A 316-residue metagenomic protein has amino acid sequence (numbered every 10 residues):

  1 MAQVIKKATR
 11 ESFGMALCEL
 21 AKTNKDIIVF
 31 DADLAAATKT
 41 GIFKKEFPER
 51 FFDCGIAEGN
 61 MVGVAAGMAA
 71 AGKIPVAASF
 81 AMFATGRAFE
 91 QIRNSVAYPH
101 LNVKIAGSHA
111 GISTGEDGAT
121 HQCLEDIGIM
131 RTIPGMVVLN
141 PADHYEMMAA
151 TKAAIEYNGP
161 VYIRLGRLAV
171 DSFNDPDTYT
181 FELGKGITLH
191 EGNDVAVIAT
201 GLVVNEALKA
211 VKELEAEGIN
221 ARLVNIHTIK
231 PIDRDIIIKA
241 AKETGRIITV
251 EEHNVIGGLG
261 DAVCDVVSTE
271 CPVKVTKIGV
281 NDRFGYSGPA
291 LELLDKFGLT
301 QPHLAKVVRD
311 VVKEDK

Functional and structural regions predicted by a protein language model:
M1-R164, A169: Thiamine diphosphate
E11, T23-D26, L34-G41, K45 (+2 more regions): Thiamine diphosphate
